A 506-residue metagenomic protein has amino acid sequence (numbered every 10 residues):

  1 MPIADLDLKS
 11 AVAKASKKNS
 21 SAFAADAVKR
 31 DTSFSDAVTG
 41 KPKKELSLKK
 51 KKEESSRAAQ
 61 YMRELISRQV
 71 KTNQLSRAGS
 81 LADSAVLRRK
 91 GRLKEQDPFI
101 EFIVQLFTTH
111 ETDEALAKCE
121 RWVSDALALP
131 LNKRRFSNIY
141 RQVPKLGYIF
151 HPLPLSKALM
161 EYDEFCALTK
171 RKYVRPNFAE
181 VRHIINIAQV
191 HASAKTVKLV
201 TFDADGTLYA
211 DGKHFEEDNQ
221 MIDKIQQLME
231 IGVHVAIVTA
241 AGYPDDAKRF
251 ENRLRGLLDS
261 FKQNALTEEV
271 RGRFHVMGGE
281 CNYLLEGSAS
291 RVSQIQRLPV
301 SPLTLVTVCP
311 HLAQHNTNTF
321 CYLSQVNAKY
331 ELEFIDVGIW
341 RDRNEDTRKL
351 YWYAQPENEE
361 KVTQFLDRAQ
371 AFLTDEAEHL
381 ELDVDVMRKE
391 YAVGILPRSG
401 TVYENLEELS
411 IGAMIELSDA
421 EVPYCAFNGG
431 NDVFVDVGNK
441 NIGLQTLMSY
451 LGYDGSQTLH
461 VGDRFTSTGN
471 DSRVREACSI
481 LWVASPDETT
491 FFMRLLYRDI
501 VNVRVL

Functional and structural regions predicted by a protein language model:
P2-N19, F23, V28-F202, K213 (+3 more regions): Non-catalytic pre-domain segments flanking phosphatase-related domains
F102-L106, H110-A126, H151-V174, K195 (+2 more regions): Mg2+-dependent phosphoryl-transfer enzymes with acidic/Ser/Thr/Gly-rich catalytic loops
L146-P154, T307-T317, P486-D487: Intrinsically disordered, low-complexity basic segments at termini and long loops, enriched in Pro/Gly and/or Arg/Ser
H191-F261, L481-L496: Active-site neighborhood of HAD-like aspartate-dependent phosphohydrolases
K198, F274, S456: Conserved acidic residues
K213, I225-L254, F274-E280, L380-T401 (+4 more regions): Substrate-recognition element of Asp-dependent hydrolases with the DxDx(T/V) motif
Q220-H379: Active-site phosphate-binding/coordination module
P310, L366-L459: Conserved acidic, metal-coordinating active-site core of Asp-based, Mg2+-dependent phosphoryl-transfer enzymes
